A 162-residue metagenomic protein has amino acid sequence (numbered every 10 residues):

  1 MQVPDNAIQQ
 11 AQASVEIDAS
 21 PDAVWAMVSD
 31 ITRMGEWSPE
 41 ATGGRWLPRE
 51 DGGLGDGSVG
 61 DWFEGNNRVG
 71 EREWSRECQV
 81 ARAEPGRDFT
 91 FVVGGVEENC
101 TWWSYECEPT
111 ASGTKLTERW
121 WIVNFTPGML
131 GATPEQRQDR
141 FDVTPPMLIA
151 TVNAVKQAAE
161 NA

Functional and structural regions predicted by a protein language model:
M1-E50: Hydrophobic ligand-binding cavity/cleft-lining segments
P4-D5, E64-N67, C100-E106: Soluble, non-transmembrane catalytic domains of enzymes that act on hydrophobic metabolites at membranes
S14, Q79, W102-E106: Short, surface-exposed charged micro-motifs
I17, N67, W120-I122: Hydrophobic beta-strand positions in extracellular immunoglobulin-like domains
M34, G43, R72, E98 (+1 more regions): Flexible, glycine-rich phosphate/dinucleotide-binding loops and adjacent beta-alpha linkers at cofactor/substrate
W46-N99, S112-K115, A150-A162: Glycine-rich portal/gate segments that line the openings of hydrophobic small-molecule binding cavities
V92-A150, V155-Q157: Beta-strand/loop substructures that line and gate deep hydrophobic ligand-binding cavities in soluble
